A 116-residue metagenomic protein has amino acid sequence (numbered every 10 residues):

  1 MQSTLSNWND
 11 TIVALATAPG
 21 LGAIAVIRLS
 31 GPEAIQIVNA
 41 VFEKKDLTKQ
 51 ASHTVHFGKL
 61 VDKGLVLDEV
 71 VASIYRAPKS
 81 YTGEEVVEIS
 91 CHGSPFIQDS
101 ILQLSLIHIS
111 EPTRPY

Functional and structural regions predicted by a protein language model:
S6-A25, S30, A34: Long, contiguous binding/interaction regions
A16-A23, Y75-S90: Short hinge/gating elements
P32-N39, F96-S100: Short, conserved charged micro-motifs
V38-L47: Short Gly/aromatic-enriched secondary-structure transition segments
A51-A77: Divalent-cation
D62, S90-P95: N-terminal assembly/transducer modules of large multi-domain enzymes, emphasizing dimerization/partner-binding
G83-E88, S100-L106: Conserved nucleotide-binding/hydrolysis modules and their immediate coupling elements across P-loop/ASCE NTPase motors
I107-Y116: Single conserved hydrophobic/aromatic residue that forms the stacking wall/gate of nucleotide- or nucleobase-binding
